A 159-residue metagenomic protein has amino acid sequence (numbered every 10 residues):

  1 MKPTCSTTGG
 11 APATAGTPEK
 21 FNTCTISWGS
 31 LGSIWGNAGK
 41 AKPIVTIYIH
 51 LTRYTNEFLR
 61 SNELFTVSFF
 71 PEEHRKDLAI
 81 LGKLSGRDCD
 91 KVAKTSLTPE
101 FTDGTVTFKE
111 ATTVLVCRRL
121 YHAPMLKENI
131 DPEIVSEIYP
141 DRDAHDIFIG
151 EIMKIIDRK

Functional and structural regions predicted by a protein language model:
M1-K159: Active-site-proximal mixed secondary-structure blocks
